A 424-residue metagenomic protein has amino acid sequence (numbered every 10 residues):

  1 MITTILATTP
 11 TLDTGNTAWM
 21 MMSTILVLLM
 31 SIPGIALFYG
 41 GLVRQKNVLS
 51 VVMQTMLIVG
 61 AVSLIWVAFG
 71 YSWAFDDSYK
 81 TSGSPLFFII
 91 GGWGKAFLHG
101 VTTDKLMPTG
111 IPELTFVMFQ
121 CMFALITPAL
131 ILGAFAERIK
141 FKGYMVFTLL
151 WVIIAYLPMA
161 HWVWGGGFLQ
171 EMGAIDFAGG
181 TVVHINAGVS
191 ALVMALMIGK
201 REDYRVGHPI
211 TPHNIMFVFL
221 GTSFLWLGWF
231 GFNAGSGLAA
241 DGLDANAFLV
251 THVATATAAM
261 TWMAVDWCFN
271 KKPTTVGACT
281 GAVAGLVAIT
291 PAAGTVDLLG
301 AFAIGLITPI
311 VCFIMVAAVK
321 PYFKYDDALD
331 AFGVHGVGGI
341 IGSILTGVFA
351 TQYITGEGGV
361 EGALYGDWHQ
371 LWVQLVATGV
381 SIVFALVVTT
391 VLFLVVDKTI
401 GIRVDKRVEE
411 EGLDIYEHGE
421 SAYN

Functional and structural regions predicted by a protein language model:
I2-N424: Glycine- and aromatic-enriched membrane alpha-helices
